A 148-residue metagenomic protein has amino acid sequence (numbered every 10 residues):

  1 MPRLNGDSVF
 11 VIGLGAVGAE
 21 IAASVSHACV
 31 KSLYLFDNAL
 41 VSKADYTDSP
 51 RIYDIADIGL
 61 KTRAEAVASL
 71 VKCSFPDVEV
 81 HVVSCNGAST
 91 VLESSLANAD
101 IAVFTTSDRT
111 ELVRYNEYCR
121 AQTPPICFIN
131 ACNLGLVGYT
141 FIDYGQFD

Functional and structural regions predicted by a protein language model:
M1-D148: Adenine nucleotide-associated cytosolic modules
